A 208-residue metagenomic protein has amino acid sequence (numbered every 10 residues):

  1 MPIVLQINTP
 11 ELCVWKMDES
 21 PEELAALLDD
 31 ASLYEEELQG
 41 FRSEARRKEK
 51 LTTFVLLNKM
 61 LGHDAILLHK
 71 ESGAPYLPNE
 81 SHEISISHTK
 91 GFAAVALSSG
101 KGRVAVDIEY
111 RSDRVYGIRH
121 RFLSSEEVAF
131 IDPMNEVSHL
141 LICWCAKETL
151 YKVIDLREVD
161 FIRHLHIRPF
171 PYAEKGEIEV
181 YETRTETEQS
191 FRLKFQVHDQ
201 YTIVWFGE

Functional and structural regions predicted by a protein language model:
M1-E208: Core catalytic alpha/beta fold that binds nucleotide/phospho-ligands
